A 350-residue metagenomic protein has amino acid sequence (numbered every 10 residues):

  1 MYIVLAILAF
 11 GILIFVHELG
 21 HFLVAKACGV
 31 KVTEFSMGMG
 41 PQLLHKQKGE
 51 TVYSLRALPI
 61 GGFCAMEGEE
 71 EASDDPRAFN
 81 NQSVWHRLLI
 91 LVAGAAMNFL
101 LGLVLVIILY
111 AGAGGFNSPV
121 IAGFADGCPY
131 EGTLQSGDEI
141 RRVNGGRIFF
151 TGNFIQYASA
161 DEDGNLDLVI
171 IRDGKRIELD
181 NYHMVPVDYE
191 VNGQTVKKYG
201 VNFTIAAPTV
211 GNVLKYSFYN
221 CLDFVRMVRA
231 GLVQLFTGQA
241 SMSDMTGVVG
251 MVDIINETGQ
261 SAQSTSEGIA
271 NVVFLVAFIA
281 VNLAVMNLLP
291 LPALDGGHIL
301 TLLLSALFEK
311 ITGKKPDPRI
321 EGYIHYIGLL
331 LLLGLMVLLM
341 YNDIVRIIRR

Functional and structural regions predicted by a protein language model:
M1-G29, G250-V272, R350: Long, highly hydrophobic alpha-helical transmembrane signal-anchor segments
Y2-D74, M286-L294, I299-K310: Small-residue-rich helix-interface/hinge motifs
L5, A27, T51-S54, L58-D126 (+1 more regions): Internal alpha-helical transmembrane segments
F10-I14, A65, N98, G102 (+2 more regions): Alpha-helical transmembrane segments of multi-pass membrane proteins
H17, L55, Y130, G137-I140 (+6 more regions): Terminal peptide-recognition signature
Q82, H183-L283, L300-I327, L338-R350: Functional transmembrane alpha-helices
Y130-G152: Conserved PDZ fold ligand-binding element
R141, Q156-T195: PDZ-domain C-terminal substructure recognizer with occasional recognition of PDZ-binding tails
